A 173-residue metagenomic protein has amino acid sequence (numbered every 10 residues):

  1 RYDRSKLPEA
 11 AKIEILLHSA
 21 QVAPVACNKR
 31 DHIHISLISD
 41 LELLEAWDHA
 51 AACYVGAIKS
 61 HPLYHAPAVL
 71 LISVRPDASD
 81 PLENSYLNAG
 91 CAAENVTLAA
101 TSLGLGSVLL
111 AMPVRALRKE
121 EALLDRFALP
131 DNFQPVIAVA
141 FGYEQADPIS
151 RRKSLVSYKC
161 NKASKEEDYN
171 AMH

Functional and structural regions predicted by a protein language model:
R1, Q134-H173: C-terminal helix-cap and adjacent tail motif
R1-A68, D168-H173: N-terminal amphipathic, basic helical "cap/leader" segment at the start of enzyme domains
A20, L70, A78-L123: Small-aliphatic-rich amphipathic alpha-helix that forms the alpha element of a beta-alpha
R30-D31, L105-L110, Q134: A short coil-to-beta-strand element that immediately follows conserved catalytic motifs
I38-L41, S73-R75, M112-P113: Histidine- and/or cysteine-centered catalytic micro-motif in compact active-site loops
V55, K59-A66, L124-R151: A glycine-rich helix N-cap at a beta->alpha junction
